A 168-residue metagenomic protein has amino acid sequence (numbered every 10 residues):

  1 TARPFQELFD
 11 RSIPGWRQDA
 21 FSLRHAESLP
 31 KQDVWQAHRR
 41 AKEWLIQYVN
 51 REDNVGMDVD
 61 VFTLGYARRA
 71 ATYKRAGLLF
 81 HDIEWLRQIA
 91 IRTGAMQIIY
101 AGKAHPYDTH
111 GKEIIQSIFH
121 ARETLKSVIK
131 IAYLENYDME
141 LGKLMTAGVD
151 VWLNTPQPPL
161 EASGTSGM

Functional and structural regions predicted by a protein language model:
T1-M168: Catalytic cores of carbohydrate-active enzymes across secretory and cytosolic contexts
